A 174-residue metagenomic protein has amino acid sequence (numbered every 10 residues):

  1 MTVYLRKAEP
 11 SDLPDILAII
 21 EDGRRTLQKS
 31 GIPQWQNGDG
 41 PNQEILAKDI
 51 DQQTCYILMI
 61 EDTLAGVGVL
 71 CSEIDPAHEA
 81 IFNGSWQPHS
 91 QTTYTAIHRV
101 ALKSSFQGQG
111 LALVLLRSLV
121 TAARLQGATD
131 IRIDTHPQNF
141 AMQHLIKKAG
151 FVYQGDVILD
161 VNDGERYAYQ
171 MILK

Functional and structural regions predicted by a protein language model:
M1-P14, D22, K174: Conserved N-terminal entry element of GNAT/NAT acetyltransferase domains
R25-I45: Conserved GNAT-fold acetyl-CoA-binding loop/helix
Q53-L70: Conserved beta-hairpin
V69-R99, Q107: Conserved acyl-donor/pantetheine-binding loop and adjacent beta-alpha core of acyl/acetyltransferases and related
L102, G108-T121, H144-K148: Conserved acetyl-CoA-binding loop-helix of GNAT-fold acetyltransferases
L113, L125, Q138-G155: Conserved active-site alpha-helix within GNAT-family acetyltransferase domains
L116, A123-T135: Conserved GNAT acetyl-CoA-binding A-motif
D134-T135, K147-Y167: Conserved catalytic-core motifs of GNAT/GCN5-like acyltransferases
